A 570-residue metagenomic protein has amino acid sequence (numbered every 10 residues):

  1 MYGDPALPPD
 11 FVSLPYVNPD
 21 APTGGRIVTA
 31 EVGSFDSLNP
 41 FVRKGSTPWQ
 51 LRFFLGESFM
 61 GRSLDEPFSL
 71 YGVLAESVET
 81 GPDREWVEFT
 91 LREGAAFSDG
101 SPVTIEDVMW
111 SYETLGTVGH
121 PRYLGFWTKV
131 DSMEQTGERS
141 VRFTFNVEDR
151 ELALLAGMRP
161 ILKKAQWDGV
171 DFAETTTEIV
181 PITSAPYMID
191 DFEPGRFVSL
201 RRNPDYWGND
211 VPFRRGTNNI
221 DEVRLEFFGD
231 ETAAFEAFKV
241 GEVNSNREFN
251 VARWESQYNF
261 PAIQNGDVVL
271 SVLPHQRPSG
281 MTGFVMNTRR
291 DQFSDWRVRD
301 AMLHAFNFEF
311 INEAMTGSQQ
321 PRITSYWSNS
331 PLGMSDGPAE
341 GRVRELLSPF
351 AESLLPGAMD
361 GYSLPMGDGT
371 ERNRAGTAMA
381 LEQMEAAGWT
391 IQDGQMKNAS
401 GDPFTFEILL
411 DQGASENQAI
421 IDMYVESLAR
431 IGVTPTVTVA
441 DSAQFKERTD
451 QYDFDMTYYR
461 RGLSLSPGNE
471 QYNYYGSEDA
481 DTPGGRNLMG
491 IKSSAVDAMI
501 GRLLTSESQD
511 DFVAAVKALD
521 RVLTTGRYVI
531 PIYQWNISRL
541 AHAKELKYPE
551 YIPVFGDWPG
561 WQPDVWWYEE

Functional and structural regions predicted by a protein language model:
M1-P82, W110-E113, I182: N-terminal lobe/hinge region of extracytoplasmic solute-binding protein
F11, P194, R247, P356-L381 (+1 more regions): Ligand/substrate-recognition segments at binding pockets and active sites
E31-G33, T47, F54, E193-V198 (+5 more regions): Detector for C-terminal structural segments
L55-F68, E113, G157-E222, G229-A233 (+3 more regions): Gly/Pro-rich hinge or "lid" segments in bacterial periplasmic/extracellular proteins
G72-E76, S98, V103, T144-K163 (+3 more regions): Aromatic-rich, solvent-exposed beta-strand/loop patch
T90, L124-D168, S184-E193, P338-S353: Surface-exposed binding/hinge segments that line and control ligand-binding clefts or catalytic entry sites
R92, T175, G208-Y258, D300 (+3 more regions): Ligand-site clamp/hinge motif
S132-E134, D190-R201, E226-R290, R297-A301 (+3 more regions): Extracellular/periplasmic solute-recognition and catalytic clefts
